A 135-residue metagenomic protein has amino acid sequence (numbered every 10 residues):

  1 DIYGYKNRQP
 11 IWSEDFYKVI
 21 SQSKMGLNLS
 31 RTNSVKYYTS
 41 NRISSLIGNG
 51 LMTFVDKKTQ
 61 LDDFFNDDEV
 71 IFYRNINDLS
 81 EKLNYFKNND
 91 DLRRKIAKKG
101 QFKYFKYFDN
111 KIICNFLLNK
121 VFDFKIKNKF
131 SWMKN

Functional and structural regions predicted by a protein language model:
D1-D67, F72, F124, F130: Nucleotide-sugar donor-binding catalytic core of glycosyltransferases
D1-Q9, N75, F105, D109 (+1 more regions): Non-transmembrane, interaction-prone segments in cytosolic or luminal domains
R8-I11, D78, L92: Soluble or luminal CAZymes and related metallo-dependent hydrolases
E14-D15, D78-K82: Short acidic active-site motifs
L46-I47, I76, S80: Generic N-terminal initiation segments characterized by hydrophobic and/or small/turn-forming residues
K58, I76-N77, D90: Alpha-helix N-cap/helix-start capping motif
V70-I76, Y85: Short acidic-hydrophobic, aromatic-tinged amphipathic segments that line or gate anion-handling sites
S80-N135: C-terminal amphipathic helix plus adjacent low-complexity, charged tail appended to glycosyltransferase catalytic
